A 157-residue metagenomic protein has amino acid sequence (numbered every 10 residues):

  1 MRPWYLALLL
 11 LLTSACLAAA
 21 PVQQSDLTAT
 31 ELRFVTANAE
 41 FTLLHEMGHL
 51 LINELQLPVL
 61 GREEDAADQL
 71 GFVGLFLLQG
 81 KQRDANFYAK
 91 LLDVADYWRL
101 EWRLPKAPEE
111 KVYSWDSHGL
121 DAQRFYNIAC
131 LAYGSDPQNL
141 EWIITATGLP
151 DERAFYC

Functional and structural regions predicted by a protein language model:
M1-W4: Positively charged n-region of N-terminal signal peptides that target proteins for export
A7-A15: Bacterial N-terminal signal peptides
A19-A29: Cleaved targeting-peptide boundary
L27-F41, L57: Short pre-active-site segment immediately N-terminal to the catalytic Zn-binding motif
F41-E54, D68, F72: Active-site recognition of the HExxH zinc-binding catalytic motif
G61-L78: An active-site-proximal "capping" alpha-helix that borders the catalytic cofactor pocket
G80-K106: Charge-dense, low-complexity polyampholytic segments
E109-C157: Pan-zinc metallopeptidase signature
